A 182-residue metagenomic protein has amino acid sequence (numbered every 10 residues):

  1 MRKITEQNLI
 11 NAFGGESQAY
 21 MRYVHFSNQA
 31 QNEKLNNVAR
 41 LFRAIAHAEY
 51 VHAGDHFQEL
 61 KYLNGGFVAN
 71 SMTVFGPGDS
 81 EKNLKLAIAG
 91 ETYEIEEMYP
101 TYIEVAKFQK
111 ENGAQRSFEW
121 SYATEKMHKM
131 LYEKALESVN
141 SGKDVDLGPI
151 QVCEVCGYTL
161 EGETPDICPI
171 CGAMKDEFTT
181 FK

Functional and structural regions predicted by a protein language model:
M1-K182: Non-heme di-metal
